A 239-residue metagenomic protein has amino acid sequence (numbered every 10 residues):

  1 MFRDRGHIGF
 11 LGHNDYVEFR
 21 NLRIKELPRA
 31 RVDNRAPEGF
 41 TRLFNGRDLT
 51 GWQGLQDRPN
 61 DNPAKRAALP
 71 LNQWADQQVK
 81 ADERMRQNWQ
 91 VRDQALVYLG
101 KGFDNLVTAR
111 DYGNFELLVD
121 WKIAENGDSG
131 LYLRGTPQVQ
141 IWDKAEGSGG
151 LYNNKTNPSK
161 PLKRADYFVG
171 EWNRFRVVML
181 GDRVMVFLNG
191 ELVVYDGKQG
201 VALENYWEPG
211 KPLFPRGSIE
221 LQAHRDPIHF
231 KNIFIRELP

Functional and structural regions predicted by a protein language model:
M1-P239: Carbohydrate-interacting regions of secretory-pathway proteins
